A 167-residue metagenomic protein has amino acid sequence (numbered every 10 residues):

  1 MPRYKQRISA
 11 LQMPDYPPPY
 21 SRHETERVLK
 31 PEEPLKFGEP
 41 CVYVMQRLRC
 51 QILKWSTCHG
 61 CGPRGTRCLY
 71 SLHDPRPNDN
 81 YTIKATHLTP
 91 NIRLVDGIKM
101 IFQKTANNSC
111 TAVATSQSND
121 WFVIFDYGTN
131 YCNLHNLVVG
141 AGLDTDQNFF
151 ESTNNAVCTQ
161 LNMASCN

Functional and structural regions predicted by a protein language model:
M1-N167: Ser/Thr-rich, low-complexity intrinsically disordered terminal regions
